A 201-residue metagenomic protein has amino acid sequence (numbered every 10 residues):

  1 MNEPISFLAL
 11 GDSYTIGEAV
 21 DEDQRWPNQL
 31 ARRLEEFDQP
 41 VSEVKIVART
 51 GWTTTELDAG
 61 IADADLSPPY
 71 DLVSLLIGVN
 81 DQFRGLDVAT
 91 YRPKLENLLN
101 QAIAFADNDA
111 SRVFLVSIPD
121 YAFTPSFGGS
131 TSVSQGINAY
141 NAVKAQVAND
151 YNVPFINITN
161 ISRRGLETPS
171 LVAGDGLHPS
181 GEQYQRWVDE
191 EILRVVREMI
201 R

Functional and structural regions predicted by a protein language model:
M1-T50, G60-P68: Serine-esterase "nucleophile elbow" of acetyl-processing enzymes
Y14, G51-T53, D120, S162: Residue-level detector of flexible, active-site-proximal loop/helix-junction positions within diverse enzyme catalytic
E18-A19, T55, R84: Short N-terminal helix/helix-N-cap motif within the alpha/beta-hydrolase-1
P40, A59-R201: Alpha-helical cap/lid subdomain in secreted, periplasmic, or secretory-pathway luminal O-acyl-processing enzymes
